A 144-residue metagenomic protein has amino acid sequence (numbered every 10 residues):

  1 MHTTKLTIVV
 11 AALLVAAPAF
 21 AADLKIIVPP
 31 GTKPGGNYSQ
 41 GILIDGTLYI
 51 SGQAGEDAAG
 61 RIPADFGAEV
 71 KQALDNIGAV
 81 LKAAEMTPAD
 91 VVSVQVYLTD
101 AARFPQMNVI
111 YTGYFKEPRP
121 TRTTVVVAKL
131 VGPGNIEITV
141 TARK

Functional and structural regions predicted by a protein language model:
T3-V9, L14-D75, A79-V92, L98-K144: N-terminal presequence-like segments and the immediate start of the first folded domain
